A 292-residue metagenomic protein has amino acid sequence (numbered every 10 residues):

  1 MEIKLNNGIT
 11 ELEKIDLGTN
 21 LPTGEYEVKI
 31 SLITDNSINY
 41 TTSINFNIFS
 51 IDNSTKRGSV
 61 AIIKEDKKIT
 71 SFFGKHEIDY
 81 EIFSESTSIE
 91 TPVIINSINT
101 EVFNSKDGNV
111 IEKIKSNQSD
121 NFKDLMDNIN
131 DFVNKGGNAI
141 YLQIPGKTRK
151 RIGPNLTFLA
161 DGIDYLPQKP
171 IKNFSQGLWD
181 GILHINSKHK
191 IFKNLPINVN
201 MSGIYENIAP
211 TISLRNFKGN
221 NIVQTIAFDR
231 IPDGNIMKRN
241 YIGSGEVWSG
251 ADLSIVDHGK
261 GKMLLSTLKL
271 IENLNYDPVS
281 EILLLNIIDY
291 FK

Functional and structural regions predicted by a protein language model:
M1-E13, L21-S31, I38-G58, F158-A160 (+7 more regions): Extracellular ligand-binding/catalytic regions of CAZymes and related secreted enzymes and adhesion modules
V60, Y80, A139, M263: Hydrophobic anchor at the start of a short beta-strand that flanks the dinucleotide cofactor-binding loop
I62-D66, T70-E90: A short, well-structured beta->alpha microelement
E65, I69, D124-N128, S280-L284: Stable alpha-helical elements in mature extracytoplasmic
K68-F72, N104, E272-Y276: Short, solvent-exposed loop/turn elements at domain surfaces
I89-T91, K135-N138, G261-K262: Loop/turn elements at helix/coil->beta-strand transitions in domains of secreted/extracellular proteins
V93-N96: Receiver (REC) domain switch-region micro-motif
T100-T211, S266, Y276-V279: A glycine-rich, often tryptophan-bearing local segment used as a flexible ligand/cofactor-contacting loop or short
